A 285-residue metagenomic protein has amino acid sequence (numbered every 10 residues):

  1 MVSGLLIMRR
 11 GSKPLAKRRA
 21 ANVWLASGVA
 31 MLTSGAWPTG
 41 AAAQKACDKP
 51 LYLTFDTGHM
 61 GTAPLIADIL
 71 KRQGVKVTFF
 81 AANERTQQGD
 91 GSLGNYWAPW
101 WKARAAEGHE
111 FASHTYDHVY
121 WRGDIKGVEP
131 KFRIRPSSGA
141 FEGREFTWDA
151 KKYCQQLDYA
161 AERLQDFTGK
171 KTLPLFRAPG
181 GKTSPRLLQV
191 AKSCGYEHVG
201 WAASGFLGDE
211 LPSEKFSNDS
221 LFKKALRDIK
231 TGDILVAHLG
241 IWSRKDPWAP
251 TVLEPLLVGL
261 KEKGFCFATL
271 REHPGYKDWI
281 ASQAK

Functional and structural regions predicted by a protein language model:
L6-G28: N-terminal secretory signal peptides and thylakoid transit peptides that target proteins across membranes
L32-G40: C-terminal segment of classical bacterial N-terminal signal peptides
Q44-W148, Q156-P174: Active-site beta->alpha N-cap acidic-glycine motif
K45-C47, Q73, V77, Q87 (+1 more regions): C-terminal domain-boundary segment and adjacent tail
D56, L70, F176-P179, L235 (+1 more regions): Divalent metal-coordination and catalytic microenvironments
T57-T62, N83-Y96, V119-D124, L175-P185 (+3 more regions): Acidic-and-aromatic substrate-binding clefts and catalytic sites of carbohydrate-active enzymes
F111-H118, G181-T183, V236-L239: Histidine-centered catalytic micro-motifs
K182-D228, F265-Y276: His/Asp/Glu-enriched short active-site or ligand-binding loop at hydrolase and phosphoryl-transfer sites
